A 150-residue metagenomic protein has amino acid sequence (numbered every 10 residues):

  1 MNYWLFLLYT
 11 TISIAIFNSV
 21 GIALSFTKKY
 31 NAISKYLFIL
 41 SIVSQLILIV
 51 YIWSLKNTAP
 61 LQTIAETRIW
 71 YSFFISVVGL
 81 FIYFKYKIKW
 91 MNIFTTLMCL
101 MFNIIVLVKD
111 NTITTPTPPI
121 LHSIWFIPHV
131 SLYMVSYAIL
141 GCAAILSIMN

Functional and structural regions predicted by a protein language model:
M1-N150: Polytopic transmembrane helical bundles with strong interfacial aromatic enrichment
